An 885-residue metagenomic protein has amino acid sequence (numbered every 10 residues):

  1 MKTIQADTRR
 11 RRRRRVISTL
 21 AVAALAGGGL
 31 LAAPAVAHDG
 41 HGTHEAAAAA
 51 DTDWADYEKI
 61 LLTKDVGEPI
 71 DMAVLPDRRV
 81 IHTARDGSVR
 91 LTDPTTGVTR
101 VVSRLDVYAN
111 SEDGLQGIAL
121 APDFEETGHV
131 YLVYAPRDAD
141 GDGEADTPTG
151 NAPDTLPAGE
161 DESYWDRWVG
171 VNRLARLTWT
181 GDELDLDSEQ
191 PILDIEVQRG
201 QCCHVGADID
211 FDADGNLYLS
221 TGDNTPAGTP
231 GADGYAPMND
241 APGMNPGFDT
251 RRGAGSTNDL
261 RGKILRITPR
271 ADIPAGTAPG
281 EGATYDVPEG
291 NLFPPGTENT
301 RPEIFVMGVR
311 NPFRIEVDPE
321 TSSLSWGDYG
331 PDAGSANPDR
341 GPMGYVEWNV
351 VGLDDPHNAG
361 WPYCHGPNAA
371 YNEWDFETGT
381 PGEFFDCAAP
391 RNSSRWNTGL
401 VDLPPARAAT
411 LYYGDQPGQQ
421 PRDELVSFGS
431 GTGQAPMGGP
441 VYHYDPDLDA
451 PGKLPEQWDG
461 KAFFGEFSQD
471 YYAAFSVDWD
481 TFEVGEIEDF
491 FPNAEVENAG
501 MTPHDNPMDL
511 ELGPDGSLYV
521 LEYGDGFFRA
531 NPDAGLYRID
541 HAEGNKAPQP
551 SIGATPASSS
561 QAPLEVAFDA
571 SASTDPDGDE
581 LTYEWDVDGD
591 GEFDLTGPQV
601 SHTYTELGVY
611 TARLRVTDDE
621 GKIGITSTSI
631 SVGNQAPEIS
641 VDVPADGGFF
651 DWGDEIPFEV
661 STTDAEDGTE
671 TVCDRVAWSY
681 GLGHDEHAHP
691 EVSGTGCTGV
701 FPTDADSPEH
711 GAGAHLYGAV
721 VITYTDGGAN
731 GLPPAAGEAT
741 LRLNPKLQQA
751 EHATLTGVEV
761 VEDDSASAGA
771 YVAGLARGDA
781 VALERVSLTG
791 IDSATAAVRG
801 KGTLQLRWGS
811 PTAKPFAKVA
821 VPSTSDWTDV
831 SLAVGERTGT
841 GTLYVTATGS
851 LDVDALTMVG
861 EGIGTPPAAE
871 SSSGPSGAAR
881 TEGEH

Functional and structural regions predicted by a protein language model:
K2-D39: Secretory targeting and sorting signals
G42, D113-L115, P136-G159, W168 (+5 more regions): Beta-propeller domain segments
L61-V66, S103-N110, L193-I195, R199-G200 (+3 more regions): Surface loop/turn motifs at the tips and blade-to-blade linkers of beta-strand repeat domains
V74-D77, P122-E126, F211-D214, P319-T321 (+3 more regions): Residue-level detector of Asp-centered blade-edge/turn motifs that repeat once per structural unit in beta-propeller
A145-D210: Asp-box/WD-like beta-propeller blade repeats and closely related beta-sheet repeat scaffolds
N545-P550, A636-I639: Proline-centered linker/hinge motifs at extracellular inter-domain junctions
S559-L564, S601, R613-R615, S629-A636 (+3 more regions): Extracytoplasmic
A567-D577, E659-G668: Acidic, Ser/Thr
